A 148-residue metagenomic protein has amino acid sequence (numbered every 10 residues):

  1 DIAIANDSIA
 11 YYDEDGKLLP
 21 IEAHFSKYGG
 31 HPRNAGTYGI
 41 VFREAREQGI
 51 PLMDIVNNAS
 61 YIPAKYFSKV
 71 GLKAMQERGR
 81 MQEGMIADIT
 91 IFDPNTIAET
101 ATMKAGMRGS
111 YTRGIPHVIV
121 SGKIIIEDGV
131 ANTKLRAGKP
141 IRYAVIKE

Functional and structural regions predicted by a protein language model:
D1, D7, Y12-F25, I89-R136: C-terminal cap of metal-dependent C-N hydrolases
D1-N95: His/Asp/Glu-enriched, well-ordered alpha-helical/loop segment that forms or immediately abuts the divalent-metal
G36-Y38, L135-A137, R142-Y143: Cofactor-binding beta-sheet edge motifs in enzyme active sites
V41, V56, V70, V118-V120 (+2 more regions): Extended aliphatic helical segments
M75, S110-T112, A144-V145: Solvent-exposed, non-transmembrane amphipathic alpha-helical segments
G79, T96, H117, I124 (+2 more regions): Ligand-binding pocket scaffold of soluble enzyme catalytic domains
